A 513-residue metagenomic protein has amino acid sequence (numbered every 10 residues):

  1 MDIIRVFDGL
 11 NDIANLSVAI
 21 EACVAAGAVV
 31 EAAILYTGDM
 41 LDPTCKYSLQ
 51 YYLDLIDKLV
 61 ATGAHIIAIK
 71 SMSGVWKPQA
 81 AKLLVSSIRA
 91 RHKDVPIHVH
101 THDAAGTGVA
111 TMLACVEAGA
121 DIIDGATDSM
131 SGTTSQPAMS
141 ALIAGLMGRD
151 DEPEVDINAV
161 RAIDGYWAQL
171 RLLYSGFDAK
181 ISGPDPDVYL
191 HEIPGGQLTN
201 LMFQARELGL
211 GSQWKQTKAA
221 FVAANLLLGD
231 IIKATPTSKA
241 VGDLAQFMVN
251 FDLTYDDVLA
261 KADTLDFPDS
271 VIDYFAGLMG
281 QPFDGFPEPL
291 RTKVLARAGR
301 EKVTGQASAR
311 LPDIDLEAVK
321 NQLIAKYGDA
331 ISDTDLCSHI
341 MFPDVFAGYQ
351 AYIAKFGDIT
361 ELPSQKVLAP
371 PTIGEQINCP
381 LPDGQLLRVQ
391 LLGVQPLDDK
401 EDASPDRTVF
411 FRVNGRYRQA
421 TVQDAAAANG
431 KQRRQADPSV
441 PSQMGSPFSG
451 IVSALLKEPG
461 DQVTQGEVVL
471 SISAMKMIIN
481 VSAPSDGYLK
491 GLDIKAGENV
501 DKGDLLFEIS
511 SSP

Functional and structural regions predicted by a protein language model:
M1-V95, L113-A120: Alpha/beta enzyme core
V6, I67, G119, L142 (+5 more regions): Buried hydrophobic positions in well-ordered alpha/beta secondary-structure cores of metabolic enzymes
F7-G9, A33, K70-M72, H98-H102 (+5 more regions): Structural motif
D12-A14, T37, A104-G108, I451 (+1 more regions): Short acidic loop-to-helix transition motifs that present clustered carboxylates
M72-K261, L265: Catalytic alpha/beta core domains of metabolic enzymes, predominantly
S182-P186, E192, G196-A428: Terminal or standalone catalytic/regulatory effector modules within metabolic enzymes and repeat proteins
Y417-P447: Catalytic P-loop NTP-binding/switch module of NTPases
Q435-P513: Structured functional modules or segments
